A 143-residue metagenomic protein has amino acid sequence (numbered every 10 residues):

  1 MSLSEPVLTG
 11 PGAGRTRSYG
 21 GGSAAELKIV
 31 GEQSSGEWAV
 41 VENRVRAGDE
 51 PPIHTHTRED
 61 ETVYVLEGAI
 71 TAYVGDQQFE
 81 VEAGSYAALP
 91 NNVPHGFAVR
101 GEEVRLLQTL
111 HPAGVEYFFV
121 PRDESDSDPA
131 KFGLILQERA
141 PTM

Functional and structural regions predicted by a protein language model:
M1-W38, E124-M143: A short, N-terminal "cap"/entry segment at the start of jelly-roll beta-barrel domains of the cupin/DSBH fold
L8-G10, T16, D76-P94: Short acidic-glycine-tyrosine-enriched beta hairpin
G10, E26-K28, V41-H56: Conserved short histidine dyad/triad with adjacent acidic residue
L27, V40-R44, T62, Q78 (+1 more regions): Conserved hydrophobic/aromatic beta-strand scaffold that supports enzyme active sites
S34, T71, A83, N91-E116: Ligand-binding loop in jelly-roll beta-barrel domains
D49, T57, I70, E116-V120: Hydrophobic small-molecule pocket/channel-lining residues, especially in calycin-type beta-barrels
R58-I70, G75: Glycine- and acidic-residue-biased ligand/ion/polar-headgroup-sensing regions
